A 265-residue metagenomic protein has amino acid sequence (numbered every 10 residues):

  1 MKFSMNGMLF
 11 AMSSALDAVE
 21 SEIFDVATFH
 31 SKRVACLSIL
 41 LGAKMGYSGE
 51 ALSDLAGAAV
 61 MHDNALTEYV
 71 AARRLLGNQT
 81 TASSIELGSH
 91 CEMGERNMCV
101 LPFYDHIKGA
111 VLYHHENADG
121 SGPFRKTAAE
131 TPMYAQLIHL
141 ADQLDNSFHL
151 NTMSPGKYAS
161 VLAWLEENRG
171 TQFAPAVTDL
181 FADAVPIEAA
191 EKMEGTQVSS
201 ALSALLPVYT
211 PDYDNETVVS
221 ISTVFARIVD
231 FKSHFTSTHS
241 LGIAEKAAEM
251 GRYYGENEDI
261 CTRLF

Functional and structural regions predicted by a protein language model:
K2-F265: Histidine- and acidic-residue-rich, metal-dependent catalytic cores
